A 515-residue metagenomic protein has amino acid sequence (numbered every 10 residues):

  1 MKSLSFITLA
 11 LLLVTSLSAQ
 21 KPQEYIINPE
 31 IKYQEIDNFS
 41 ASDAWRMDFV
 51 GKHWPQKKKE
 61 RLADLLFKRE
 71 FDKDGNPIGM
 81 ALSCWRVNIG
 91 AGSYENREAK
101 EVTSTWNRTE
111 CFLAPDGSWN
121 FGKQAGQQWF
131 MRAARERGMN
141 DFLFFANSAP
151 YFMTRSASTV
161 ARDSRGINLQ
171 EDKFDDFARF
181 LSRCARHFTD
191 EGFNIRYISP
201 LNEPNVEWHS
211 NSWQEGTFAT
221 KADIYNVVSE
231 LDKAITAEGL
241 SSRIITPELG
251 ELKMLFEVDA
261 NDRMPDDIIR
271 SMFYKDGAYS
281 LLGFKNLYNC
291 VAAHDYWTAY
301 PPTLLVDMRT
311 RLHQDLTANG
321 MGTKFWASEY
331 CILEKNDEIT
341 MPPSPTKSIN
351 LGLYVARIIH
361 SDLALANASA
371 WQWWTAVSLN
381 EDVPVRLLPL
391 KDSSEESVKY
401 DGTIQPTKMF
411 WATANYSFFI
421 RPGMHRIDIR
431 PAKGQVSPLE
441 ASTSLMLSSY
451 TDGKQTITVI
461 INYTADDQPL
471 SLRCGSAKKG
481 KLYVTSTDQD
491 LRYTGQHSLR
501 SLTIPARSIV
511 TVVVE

Functional and structural regions predicted by a protein language model:
M1-P22: Bacterial Sec-dependent N-terminal signal peptides
P22, N28-R196, E215-Y225, S229 (+1 more regions): N-terminal catalytic cores of secreted or lumenal carbohydrate-active enzymes
D37-D43, S83-I89, S93, D141-F145 (+6 more regions): Structural recognition of the beta-strand scaffold that forms the well-ordered cores of secreted hydrolase catalytic
A146-A149, A185-W213, N286-W297: Active-site groove signature of glycoside hydrolases
R186, E191, T217-I358: Noncatalytic carbohydrate-binding groove/subsite architecture in carbohydrate-active enzymes
K324-F418, I427-Q435: Aromatic/acidic polysaccharide-binding cleft in carbohydrate-active enzymes
Q435-K478, R507: Carbohydrate-binding surface patches
G495-E515: C-terminal beta-strand-rich structural cap/linker in extracellular carbohydrate-active enzymes
